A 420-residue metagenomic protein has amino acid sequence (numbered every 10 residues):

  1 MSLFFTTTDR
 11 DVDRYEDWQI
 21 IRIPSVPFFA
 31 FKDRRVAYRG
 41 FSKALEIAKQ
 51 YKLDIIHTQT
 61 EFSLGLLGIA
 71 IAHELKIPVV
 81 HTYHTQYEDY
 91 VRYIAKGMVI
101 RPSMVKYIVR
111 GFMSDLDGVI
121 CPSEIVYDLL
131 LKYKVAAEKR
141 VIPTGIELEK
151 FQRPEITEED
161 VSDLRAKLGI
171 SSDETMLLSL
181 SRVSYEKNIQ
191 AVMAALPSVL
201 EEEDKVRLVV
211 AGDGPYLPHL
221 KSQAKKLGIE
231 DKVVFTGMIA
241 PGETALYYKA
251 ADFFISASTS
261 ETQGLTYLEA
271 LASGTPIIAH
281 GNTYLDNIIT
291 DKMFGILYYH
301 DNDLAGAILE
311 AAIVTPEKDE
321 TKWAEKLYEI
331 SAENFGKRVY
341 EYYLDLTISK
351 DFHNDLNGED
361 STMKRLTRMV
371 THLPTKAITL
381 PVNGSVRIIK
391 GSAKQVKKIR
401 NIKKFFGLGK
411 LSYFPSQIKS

Functional and structural regions predicted by a protein language model:
F5, I21-P24, P102, K106-D160: Donor nucleotide-sugar binding/catalytic pocket of nucleotide-sugar-dependent glycosyltransferases
A48, M113, M238-I239, L246-A251: Short alpha-helical donor nucleotide-sugar binding micro-motif in glycosyltransferases
S171-K187, M193-L196, V209: Conserved donor-binding/catalytic core segment of Leloir-type glycosyltransferases
Y216-H219, E230-A240, Y247: Active-site donor-binding acidic/aromatic loop of nucleotide-activated sugar and phosphosugar transferases involved
T259: Aromatic "clamp/platform" in nucleotide-sugar-dependent glycosyltransferases that forms part of the donor/acceptor
P276-A279: Short hydrophobic beta-strand element within catalytic cores of glycosyltransferases and related nucleotide-activated
D291-N302, E310-P316: Conserved acidic donor-binding segment of nucleotide-sugar-dependent glycosyltransferases
P316-R368: A charged, aromatic-enriched C-terminal amphipathic alpha-helix characteristic of glycosyltransferases across folds
